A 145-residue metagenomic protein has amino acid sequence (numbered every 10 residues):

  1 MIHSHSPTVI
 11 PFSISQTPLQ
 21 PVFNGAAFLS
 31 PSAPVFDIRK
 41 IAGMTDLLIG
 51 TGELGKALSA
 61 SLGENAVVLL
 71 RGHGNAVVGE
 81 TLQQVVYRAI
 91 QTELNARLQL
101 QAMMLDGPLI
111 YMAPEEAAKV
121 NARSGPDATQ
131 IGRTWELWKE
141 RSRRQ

Functional and structural regions predicted by a protein language model:
M1-Q145: Glycine-rich flexible loops
